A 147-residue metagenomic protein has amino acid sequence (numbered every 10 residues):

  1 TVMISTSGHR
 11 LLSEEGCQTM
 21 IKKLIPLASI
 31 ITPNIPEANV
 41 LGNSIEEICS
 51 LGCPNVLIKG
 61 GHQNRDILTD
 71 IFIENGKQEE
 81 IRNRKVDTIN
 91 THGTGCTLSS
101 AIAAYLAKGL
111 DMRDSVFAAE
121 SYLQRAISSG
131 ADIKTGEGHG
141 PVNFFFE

Functional and structural regions predicted by a protein language model:
T1-M3: A short, structured active-site edge motif that brings together acidic residues
S5-S7: Conserved beta-loop-beta/alpha segment of the NTase-like Rossmann-fold superfamily that binds/positions NTPs
S13-Q78: Conserved phosphate/ATP/ADP-binding segment of small-molecule kinases
P33, C49-S50, L98-S100, A107 (+1 more regions): Internal alpha/beta core interface subdomains
Q78-E80, Y105-A119: Phosphate-handling active-site elements
Q78-H92: Short pre-catalytic strand/loop immediately N-terminal to key active-site residues, enriched for Gly-Thr
T88-M112: Short, small-residue alpha-helix embedded
R113-E147: Charged C-terminal helix
